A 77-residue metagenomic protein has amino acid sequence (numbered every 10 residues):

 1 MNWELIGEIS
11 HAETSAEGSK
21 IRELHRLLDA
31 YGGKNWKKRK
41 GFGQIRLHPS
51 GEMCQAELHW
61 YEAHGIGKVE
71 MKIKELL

Functional and structural regions predicted by a protein language model:
M1-L77: Cysteine-centric segments in proteins
